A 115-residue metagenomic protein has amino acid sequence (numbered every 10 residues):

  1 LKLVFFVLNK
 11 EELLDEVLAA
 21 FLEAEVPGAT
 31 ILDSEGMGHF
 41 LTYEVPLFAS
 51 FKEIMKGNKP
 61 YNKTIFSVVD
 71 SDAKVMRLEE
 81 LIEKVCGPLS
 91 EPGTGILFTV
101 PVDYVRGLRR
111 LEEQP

Functional and structural regions predicted by a protein language model:
L1-P115: Positively charged, small/polar-rich N-terminal and surface patches that mediate targeting and assembly and bind
